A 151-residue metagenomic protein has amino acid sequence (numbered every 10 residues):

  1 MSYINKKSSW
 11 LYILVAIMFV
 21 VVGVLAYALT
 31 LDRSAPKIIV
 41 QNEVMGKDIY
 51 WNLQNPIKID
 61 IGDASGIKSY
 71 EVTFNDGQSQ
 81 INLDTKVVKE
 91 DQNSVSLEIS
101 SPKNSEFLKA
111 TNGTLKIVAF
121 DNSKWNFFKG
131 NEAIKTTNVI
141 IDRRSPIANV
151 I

Functional and structural regions predicted by a protein language model:
Y3-F19: N-terminal Sec-pathway targeting helices
L29-P36, Q41, F127, K135-N149: Flexible, low-complexity linkers/stalks enriched in Thr/Pro that connect modular domains
G46-L53: Short, solvent-exposed loop/linker segments at the N-terminal edge of repeated beta-sheet extracellular domains
N55-D63: Short edge beta-strand/loop segments characteristic of extracellular beta-sandwich folds
D63-Q78: Solvent-exposed loop/turn segments flanking beta-strands in beta-repeat/beta-sandwich domains
K89-K103: Aromatic sugar-binding surface patches on proteins that engage polysaccharides or sugar-phosphate polymers
K103-N112: Surface-exposed, short loops/turns at beta-strand junctions within beta-sandwich domains
I117-D121: Conserved structural position at the C-terminal beta-strand of extracellular beta-sandwich adhesion modules
